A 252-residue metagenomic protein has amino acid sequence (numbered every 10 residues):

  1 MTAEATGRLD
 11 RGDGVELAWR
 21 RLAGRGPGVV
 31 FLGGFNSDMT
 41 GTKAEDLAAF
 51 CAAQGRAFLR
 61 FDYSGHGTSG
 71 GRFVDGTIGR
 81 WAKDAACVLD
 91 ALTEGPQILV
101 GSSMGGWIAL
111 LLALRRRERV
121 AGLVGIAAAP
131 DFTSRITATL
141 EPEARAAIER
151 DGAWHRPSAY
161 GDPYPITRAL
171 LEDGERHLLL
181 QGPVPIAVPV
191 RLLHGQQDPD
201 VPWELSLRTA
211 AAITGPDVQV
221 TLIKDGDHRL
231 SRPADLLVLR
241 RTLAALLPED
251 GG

Functional and structural regions predicted by a protein language model:
M1-A23, R232: N-terminal cap/lid segment of alpha/beta-hydrolase-fold proteins
A3, I98, R119-I223, D227-G252: The alpha/beta-hydrolase serine catalytic core
G26-G34: Short beta-strand element of the alpha/beta-hydrolase
F35-A48, E204: The serine-hydrolase catalytic nucleophile loop
N36, Y63-T68, P130, D227: Alpha/beta-hydrolase active-site loop signature
A48-G70: Conserved alpha/beta-hydrolase
D75-L92: Alpha/beta-hydrolase active-site loop
G101-G105, A109: Gly/Ala-rich beta-loop-alpha elbow adjacent to hydrolase catalytic centers
